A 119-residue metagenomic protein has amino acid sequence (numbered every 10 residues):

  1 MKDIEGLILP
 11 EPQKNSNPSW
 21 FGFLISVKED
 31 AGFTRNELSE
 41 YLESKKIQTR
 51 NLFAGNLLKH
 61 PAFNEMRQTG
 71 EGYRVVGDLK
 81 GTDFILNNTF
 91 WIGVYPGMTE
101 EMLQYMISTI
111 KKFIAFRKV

Functional and structural regions predicted by a protein language model:
M1-V119: PLP-dependent aminotransferase class I/II
